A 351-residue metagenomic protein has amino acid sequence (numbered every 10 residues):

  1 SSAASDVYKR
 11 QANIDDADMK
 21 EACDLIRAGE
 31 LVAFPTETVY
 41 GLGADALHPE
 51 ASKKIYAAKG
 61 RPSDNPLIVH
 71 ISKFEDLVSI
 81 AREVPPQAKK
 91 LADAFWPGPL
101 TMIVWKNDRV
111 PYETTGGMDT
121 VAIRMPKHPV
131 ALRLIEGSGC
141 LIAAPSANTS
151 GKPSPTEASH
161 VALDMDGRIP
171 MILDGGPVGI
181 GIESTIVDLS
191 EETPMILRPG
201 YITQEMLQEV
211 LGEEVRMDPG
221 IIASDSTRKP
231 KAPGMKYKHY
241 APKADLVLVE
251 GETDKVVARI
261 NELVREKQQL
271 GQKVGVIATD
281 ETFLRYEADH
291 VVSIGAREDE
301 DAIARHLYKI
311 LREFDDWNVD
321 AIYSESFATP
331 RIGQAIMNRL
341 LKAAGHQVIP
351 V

Functional and structural regions predicted by a protein language model:
S1-S2: Blade-terminus and WD-like Trp-Asp/Gly-His loop motifs, strongest in beta-propeller folds
S5-V351: Active-site-adjacent structural elements in enzyme catalytic cores
